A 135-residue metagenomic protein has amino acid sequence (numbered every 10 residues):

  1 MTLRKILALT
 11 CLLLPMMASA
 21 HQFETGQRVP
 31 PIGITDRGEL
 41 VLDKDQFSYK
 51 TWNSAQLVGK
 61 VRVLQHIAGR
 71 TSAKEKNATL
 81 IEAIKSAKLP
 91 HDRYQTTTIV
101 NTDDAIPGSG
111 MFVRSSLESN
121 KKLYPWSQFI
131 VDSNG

Functional and structural regions predicted by a protein language model:
M1-L7: Bacterial N-terminal signal peptides that target proteins for export
C11-A20: Hydrophobic h-region of N-terminal signal peptides that target proteins for export in Gram-negative bacteria
Q22, T51-S54, S86-A87: Short, flexible, glycine/charge-rich loop motifs used to bind or transfer phosphoryl groups or to couple energy/partner
I32-V61: A short beta-strand-turn-helix
V58-K60, H66-K122: Structural microenvironment flanking redox-active thiols in thiol-disulfide oxidoreductases
Y124-Q128: Structural micro-motif
V131-G135: Thiol/disulfide oxidoreductase modules built on the thioredoxin-like
